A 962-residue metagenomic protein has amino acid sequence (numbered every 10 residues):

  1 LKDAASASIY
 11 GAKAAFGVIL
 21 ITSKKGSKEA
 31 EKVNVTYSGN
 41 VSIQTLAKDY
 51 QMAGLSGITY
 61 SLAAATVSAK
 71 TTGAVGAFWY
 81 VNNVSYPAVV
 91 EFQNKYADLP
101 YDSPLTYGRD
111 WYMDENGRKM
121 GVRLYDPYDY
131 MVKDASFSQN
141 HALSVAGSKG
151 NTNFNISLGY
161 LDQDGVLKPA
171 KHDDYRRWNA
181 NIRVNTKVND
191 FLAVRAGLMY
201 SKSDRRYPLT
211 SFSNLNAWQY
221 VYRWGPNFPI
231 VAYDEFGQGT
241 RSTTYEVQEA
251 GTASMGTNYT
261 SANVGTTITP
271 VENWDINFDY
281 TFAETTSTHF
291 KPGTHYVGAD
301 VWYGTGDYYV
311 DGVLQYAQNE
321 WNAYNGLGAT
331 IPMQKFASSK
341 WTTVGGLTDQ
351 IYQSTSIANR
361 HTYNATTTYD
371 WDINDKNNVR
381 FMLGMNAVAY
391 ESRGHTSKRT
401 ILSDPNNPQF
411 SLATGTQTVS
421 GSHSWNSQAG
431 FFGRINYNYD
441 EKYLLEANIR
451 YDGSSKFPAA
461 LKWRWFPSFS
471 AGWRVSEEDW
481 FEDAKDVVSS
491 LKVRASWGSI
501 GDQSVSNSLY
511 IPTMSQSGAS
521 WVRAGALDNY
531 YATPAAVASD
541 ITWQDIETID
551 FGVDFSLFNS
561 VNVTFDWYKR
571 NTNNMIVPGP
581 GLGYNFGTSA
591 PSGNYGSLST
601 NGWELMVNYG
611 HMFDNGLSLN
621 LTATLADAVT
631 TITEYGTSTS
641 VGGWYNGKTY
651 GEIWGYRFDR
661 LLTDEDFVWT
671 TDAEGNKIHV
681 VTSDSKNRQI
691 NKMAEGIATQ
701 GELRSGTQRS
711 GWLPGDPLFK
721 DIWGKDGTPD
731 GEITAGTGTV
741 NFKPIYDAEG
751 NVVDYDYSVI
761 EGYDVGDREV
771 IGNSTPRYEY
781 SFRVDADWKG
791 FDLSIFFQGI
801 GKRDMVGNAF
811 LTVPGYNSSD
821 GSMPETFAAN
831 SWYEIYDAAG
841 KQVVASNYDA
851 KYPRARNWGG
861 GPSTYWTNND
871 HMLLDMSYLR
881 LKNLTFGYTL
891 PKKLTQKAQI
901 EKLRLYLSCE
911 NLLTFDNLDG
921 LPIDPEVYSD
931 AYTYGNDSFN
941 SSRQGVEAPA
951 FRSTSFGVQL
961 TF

Functional and structural regions predicted by a protein language model:
L1-A4, K13-G17, F137, D174-R177 (+8 more regions): Short, glycine/acidic-rich beta->alpha junctions
S6-T269, N277, N378-V379, S504-S520 (+6 more regions): Membrane-proximal, glycine/serine-rich, low-complexity loop/turn segments characteristic of large bacterial
T36-G117, M612-V770, P814-G815, E825 (+2 more regions): Conserved small-residue
L62, A299-W302, D307-Q318, Y324 (+6 more regions): Extracytoplasmic gating/loop element in the C-terminal half of outer-membrane beta-barrel translocons and assembly
G121-Y128, Q417, G762-G766: Short Pro/Gly-enriched beta-strand edge/turn motifs at strand-loop
K133-N153, T266, Y352-V388, E749-F796 (+1 more regions): Extended amphipathic secondary-structure runs
V166, Y175, Y390-W425, F796 (+5 more regions): C-terminal or late-domain output modules
R183-L192, L198-K202, G239-G293, Y303-M333 (+2 more regions): Extracellular/periplasmic, surface-exposed regions of secreted and cell-surface proteins
